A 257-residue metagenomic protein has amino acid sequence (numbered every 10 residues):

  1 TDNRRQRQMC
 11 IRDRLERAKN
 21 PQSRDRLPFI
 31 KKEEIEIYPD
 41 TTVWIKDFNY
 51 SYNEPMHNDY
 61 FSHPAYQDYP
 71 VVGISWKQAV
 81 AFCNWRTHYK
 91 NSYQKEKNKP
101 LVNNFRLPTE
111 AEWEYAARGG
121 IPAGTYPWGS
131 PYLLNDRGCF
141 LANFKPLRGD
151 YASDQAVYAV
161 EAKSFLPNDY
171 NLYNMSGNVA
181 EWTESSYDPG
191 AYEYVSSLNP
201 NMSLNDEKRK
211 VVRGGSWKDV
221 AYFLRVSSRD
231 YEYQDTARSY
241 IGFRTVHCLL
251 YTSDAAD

Functional and structural regions predicted by a protein language model:
T1-R7, I11-D13, Y251-D257: Single conserved hydrophobic/aromatic residue that forms the stacking wall/gate of nucleotide- or nucleobase-binding
R7, G124, F243: Small-molecule pocket liners
R17-A18: Long, internal stretches of domain cores in catalytic or enzyme-like folds, emphasizing the mature domain core
Q22-V226: Functional-site microenvironments in short loops/helix caps that host divalent-cation chemistry
D154, A237-S239: A short catalytic or substrate-binding loop motif that flags glycine-/basic-rich loops and adjacent residues that bind
P200-L204, D230-A237: Short proline/glycine-enriched turn/loop segments at secondary-structure junctions
S239-L250: Short, structured beta-strand segments at or near domain termini in extracellular proteins/domains
